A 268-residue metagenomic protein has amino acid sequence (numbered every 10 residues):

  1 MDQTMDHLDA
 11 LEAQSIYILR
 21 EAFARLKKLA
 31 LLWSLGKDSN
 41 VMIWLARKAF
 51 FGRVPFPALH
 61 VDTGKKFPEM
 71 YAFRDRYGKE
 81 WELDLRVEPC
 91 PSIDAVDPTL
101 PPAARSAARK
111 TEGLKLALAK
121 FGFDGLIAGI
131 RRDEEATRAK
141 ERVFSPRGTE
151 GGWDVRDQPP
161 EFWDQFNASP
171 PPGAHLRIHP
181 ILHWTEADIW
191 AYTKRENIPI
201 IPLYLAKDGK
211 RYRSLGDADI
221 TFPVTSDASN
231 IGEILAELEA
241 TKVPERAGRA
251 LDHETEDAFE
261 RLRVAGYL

Functional and structural regions predicted by a protein language model:
M1-L268: Nucleotide-activated chemistry modules centered on ATP-dependent adenylation/adenylyltransferase
